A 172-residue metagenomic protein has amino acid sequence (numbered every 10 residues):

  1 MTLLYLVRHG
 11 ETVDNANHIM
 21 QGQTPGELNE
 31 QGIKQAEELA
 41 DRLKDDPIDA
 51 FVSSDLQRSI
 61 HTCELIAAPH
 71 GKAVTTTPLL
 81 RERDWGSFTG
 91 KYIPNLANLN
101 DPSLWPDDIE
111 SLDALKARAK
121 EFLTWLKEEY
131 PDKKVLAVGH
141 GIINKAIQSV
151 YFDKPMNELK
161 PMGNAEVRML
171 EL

Functional and structural regions predicted by a protein language model:
M1-Y5, A50: Extreme N-terminal starter segment of soluble prokaryotic enzymes
L4, K133-G141: Generic beta-sheet signal
E11-H70, L99: Active-site-proximal alpha-helix that buttresses catalytic centers in soluble enzyme cores
T12, I143-N144: Short active-site segment of divalent metal-dependent hydrolases/proteases that encodes the spacing between
D45-P47, L126-K134: Glycine-rich phosphate-binding loop signature in dinucleotide/nucleotide-binding domains
S53-S54, A117, V138-G139: Short beta-strand scaffold positions
A68-K120, T124, K160: Phosphate-handling substructures
K154-L172: Domain-level recognition of soluble alpha/beta enzyme cores, biased toward histidine phosphatases/phosphomutases
